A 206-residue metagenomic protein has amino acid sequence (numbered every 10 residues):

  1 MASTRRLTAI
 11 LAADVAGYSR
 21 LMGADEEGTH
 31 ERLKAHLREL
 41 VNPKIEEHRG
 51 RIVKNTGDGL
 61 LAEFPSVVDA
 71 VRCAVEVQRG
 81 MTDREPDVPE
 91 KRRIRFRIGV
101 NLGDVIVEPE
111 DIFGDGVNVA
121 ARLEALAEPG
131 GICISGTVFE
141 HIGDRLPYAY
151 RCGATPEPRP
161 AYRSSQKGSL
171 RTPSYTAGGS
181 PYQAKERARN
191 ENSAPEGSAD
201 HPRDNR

Functional and structural regions predicted by a protein language model:
M1-T4, L126, N205: Short, surface-exposed loop and linker segments with low hydrophobicity and enrichment for Pro/Ser/Thr
M1-V75, R79-G80: Catalytic NTP-binding/metal-coordinating core of nucleotidyl cyclase/transferase enzymes
N42, L61-T172, P181: Catalytic beta-strand-to-alpha-helix segment of the class III nucleotidyl cyclase homology domain
T56, G103, E110, G168-S169 (+3 more regions): Residue-level detector of intrinsically disordered/flexible regions characterized by low predicted structural confidence
R159, R163, R171, R187-R189 (+2 more regions): Basic polycationic patches enriched in arginine
Y175, Y182, N192, D200-N205: Intrinsic-disorder-associated, low-complexity terminal segments enriched in Asp/Asn/His/Tyr and depleted of Lys/Arg
